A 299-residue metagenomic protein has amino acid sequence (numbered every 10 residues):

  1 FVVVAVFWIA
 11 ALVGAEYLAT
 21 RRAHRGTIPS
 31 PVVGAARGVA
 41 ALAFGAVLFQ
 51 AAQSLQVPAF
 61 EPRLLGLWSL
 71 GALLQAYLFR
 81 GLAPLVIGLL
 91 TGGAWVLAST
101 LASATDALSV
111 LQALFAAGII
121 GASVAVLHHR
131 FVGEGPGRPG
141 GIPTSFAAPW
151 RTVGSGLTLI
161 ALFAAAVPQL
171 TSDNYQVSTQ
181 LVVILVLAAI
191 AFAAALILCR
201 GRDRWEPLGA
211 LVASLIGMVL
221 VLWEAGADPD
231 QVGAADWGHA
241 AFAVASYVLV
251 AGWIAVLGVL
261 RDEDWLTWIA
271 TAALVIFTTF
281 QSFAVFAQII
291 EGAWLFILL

Functional and structural regions predicted by a protein language model:
F1-L299: Alpha-helical multi-pass membrane segments and their bilayer interfacial helix-loop junctions
